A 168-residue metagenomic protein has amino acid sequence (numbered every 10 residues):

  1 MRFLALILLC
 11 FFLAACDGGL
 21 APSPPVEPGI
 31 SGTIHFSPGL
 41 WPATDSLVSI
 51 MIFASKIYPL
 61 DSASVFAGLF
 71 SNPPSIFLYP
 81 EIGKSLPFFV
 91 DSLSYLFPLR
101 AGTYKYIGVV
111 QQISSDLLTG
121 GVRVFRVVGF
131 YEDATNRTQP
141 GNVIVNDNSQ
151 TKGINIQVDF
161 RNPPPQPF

Functional and structural regions predicted by a protein language model:
M1-D17: Sec-dependent bacterial lipoprotein signal peptides
F12-G39, Q166-F168: Bacterial Sec-dependent N-terminal signal peptides
H35, S49-P59, K105-I113: Predominantly extracellular/luminal cell-surface or secreted proteins
G39-N72: Short, ordered, surface-exposed loop/turn motifs in non-cytosolic proteins
M51-I52, K56, L60-S62, G153-F168: Extracytoplasmic low-complexity repetitive segments enriched in small/polar residues
L60-Y104: Tryptophan-paired
F97-G120: A short, solvent-exposed beta-strand micro-motif common in secreted/extracellular proteins
I113-R161: Structured interaction patches on ligand/partner-binding surfaces of diverse proteins
